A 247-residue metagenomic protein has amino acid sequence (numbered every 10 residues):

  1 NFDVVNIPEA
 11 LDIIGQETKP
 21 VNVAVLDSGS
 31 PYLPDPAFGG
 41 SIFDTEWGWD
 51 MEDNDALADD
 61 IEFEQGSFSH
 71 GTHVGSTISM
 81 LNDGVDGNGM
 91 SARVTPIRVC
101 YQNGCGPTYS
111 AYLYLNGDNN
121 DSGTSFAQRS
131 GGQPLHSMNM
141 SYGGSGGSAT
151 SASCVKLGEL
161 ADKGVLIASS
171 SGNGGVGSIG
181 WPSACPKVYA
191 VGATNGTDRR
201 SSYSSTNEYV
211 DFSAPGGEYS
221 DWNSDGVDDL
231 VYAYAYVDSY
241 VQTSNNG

Functional and structural regions predicted by a protein language model:
V4, P20, F68-S69, G106-Y109 (+4 more regions): Soluble non-cytosolic domains of exported or imported proteins
P8-S110, G131-H136, A184-K187, T197-R199 (+2 more regions): Subtilisin-like serine protease catalytic core
V21-A24, G29, V74, A127-A235: Catalytic-core segments of hydrolase enzymes
L57-G66, Y236-G247: Short pre-catalytic strand/loop immediately N-terminal to key active-site residues, enriched for Gly-Thr
T77-L81, Y114-D121, L160-K163: Structured segments of extracytoplasmic/periplasmic soluble domains in secreted or envelope-associated proteins
V99, A235-Y236: Short clusters of small/polar residues that mark proteolytic maturation junctions
G104-S125: Catalytic-core regions of hydrolytic enzymes
